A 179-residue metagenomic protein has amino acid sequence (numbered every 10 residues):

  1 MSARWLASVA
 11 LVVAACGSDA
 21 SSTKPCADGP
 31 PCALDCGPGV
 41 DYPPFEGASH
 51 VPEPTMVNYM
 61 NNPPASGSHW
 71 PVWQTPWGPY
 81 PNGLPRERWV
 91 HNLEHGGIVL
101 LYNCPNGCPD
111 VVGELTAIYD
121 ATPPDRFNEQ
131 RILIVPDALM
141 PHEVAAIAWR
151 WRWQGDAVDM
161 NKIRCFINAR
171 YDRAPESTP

Functional and structural regions predicted by a protein language model:
M1-A7: Bacterial N-terminal signal peptides that target proteins for export
V13-A15: C-terminal motif of bacterial Sec signal peptides marking the signal peptidase cleavage site
G17-D19: Bacterial signal peptide processing site
S21-T23: Secreted/surface-exposed cysteine- and glycine-rich disulfide frameworks
P25-W89: Surface-exposed, low-hydrophobicity interaction/linker segments
P79-I118, T122-P123: Mid-length scaffold segments of soluble, non-membrane domains
A121-P179: Helix-rich interaction surfaces within compact, conserved domain-sized segments that mediate assembly or partner
